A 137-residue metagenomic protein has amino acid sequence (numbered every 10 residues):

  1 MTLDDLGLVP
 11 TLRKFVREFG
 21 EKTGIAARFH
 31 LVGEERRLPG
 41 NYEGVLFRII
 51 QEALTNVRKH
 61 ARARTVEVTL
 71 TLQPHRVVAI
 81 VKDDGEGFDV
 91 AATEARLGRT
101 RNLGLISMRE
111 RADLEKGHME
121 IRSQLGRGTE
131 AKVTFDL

Functional and structural regions predicted by a protein language model:
M1-L137: Coiled-coil dimerization/phosphotransfer module
